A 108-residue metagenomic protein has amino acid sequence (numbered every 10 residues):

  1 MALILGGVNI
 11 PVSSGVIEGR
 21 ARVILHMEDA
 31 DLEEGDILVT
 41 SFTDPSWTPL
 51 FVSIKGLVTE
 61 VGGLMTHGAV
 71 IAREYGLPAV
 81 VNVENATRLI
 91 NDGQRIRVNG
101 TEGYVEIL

Functional and structural regions predicted by a protein language model:
M1-L108: Non-catalytic, soluble scaffold/interaction modules
